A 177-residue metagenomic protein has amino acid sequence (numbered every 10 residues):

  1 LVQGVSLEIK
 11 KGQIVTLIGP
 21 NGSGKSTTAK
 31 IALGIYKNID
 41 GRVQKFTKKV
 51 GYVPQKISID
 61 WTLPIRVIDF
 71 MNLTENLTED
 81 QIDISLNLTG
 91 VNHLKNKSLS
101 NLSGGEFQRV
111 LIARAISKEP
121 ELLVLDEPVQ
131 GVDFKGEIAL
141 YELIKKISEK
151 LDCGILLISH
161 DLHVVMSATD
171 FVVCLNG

Functional and structural regions predicted by a protein language model:
L33: Helix-to-loop junction immediately C-terminal to a conserved catalytic motif
E79-K95: Conserved ABC ATPase "signature" region
S98-L102, E106: Conserved ABC ATPase signature
E119: Conserved catalytic motifs of ABC-family nucleotide-binding domains
L123-E127: Catalytic Walker B motif of ABC-type/P-loop ATPase nucleotide-binding domains
S159-H160: H-loop/switch region of ABC-family ATPase nucleotide-binding domains
V172-G177: H-loop (His-switch) and adjacent beta-strand-loop-beta switch element of ABC-type ATPase nucleotide-binding domains
